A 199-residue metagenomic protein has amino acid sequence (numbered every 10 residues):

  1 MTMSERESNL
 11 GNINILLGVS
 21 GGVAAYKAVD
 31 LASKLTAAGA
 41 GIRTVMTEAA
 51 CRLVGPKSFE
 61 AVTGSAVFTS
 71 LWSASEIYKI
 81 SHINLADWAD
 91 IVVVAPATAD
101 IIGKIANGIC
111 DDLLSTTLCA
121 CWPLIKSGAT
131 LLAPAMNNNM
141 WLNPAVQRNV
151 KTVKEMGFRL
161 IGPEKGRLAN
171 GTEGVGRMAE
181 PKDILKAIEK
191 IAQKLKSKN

Functional and structural regions predicted by a protein language model:
M1-L132, N137-N199: A cross-family phosphate/adenosyl-ligand binding-site feature
